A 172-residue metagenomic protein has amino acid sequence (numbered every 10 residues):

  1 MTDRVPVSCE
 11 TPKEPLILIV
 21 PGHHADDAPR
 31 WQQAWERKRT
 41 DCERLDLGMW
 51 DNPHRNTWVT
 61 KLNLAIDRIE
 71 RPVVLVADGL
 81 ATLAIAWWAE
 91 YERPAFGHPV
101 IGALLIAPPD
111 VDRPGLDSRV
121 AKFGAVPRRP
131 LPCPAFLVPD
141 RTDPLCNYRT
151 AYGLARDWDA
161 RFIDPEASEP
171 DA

Functional and structural regions predicted by a protein language model:
R4-P6, T11-P72, A167-S168: Active-site catalytic motif of lipid deacylating hydrolases and related acyltransferases
L18-G22, D78, P139: The conserved beta1-alpha1 loop
G22, L47-W50, A103-D112: Active-site nucleophile loop of the alpha/beta-hydrolase fold
D27, P114, D143-T150: Conserved alpha/beta-hydrolase "acid-adjacent" motif
L75-A86: Gly/Ala-rich beta-loop-alpha elbow adjacent to hydrolase catalytic centers
W87-G102, V111: Conserved hydrolase catalytic core segment
P130-P132, F136-P139: Short beta-strand/loop motif that positions the catalytic acidic residue of the alpha/beta-hydrolase fold
A160-A172: C-terminal catalytic histidine-bearing segment of alpha/beta-hydrolase fold enzymes
